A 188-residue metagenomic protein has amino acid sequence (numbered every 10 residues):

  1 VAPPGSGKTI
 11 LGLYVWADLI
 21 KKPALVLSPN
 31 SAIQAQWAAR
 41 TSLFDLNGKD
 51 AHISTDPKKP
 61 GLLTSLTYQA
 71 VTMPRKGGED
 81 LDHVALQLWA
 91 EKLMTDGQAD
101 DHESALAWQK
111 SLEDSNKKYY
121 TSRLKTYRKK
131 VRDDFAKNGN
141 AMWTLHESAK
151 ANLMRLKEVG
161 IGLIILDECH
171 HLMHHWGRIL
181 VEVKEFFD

Functional and structural regions predicted by a protein language model:
V1-D188: N-terminal helicase ATP-binding lobe
